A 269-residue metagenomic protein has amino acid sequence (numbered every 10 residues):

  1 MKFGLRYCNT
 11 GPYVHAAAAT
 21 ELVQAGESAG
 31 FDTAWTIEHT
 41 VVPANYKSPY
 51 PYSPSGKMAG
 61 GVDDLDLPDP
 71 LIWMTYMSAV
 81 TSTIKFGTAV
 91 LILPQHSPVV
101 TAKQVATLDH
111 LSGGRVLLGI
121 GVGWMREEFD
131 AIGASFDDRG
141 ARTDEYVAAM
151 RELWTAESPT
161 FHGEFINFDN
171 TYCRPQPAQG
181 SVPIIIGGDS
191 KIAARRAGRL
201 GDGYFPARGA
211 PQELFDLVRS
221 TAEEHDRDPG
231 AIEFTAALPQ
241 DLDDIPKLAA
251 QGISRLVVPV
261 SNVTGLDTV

Functional and structural regions predicted by a protein language model:
M1-V269: Active-site-adjacent structural elements that line small-molecule/cofactor binding pockets in enzymes
